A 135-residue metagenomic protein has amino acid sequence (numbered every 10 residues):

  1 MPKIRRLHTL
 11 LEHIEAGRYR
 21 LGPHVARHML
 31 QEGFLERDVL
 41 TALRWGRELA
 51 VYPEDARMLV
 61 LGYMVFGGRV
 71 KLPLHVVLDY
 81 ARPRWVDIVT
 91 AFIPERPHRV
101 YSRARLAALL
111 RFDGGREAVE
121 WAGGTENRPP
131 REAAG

Functional and structural regions predicted by a protein language model:
M1-G135: Ribonuclease/tRNase effector modules and their secretory precursors
